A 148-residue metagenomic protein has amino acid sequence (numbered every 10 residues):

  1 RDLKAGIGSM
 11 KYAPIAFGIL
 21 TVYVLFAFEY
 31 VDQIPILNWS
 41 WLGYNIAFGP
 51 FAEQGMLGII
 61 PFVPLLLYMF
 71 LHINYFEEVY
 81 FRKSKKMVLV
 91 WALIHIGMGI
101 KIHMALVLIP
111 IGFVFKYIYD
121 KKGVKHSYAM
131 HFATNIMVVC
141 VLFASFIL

Functional and structural regions predicted by a protein language model:
D2-V79: Juxtamembrane helix-loop-helix connectors linking adjacent transmembrane helices in multi-pass membrane enzymes
M56-L148: Transmembrane helix-loop-helix hairpins at the membrane interface of multi-pass integral membrane proteins
